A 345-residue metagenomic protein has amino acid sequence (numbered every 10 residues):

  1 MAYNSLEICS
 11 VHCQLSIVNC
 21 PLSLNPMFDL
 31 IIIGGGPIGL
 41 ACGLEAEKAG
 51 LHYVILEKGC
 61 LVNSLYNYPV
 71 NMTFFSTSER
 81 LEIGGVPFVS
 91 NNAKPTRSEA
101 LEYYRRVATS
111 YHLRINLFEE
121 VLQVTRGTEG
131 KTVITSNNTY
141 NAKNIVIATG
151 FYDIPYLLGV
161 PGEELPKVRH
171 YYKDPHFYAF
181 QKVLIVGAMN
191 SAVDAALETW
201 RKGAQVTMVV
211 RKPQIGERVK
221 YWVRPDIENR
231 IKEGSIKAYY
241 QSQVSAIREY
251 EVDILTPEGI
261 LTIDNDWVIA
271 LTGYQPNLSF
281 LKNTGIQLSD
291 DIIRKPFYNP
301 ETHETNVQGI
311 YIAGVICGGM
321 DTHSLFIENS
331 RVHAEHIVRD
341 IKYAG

Functional and structural regions predicted by a protein language model:
M1-P26, T128: Short, basic, low-complexity termini and linkers enriched in Ser/Thr/Gly/Pro that act as targeting/leader peptides
C9, L24-D29, D153-I154, G159-Y171: Extreme N-terminal leader/targeting segments of oxidoreductases
M27-F28, I32-K58, Y171-I215, E301-G345: Rossmann-like dinucleotide/flavin-binding elements
F28-L30, G35-L113, V193, L197-Y221 (+1 more regions): Beta1-alpha1 glycine-rich phosphate/pyrophosphate-binding loop at the start of Rossmann-like nucleotide-binding domains
V70-M72, D291-I312: FAD-binding beta-loop-beta segment adjacent to the flavin cofactor pocket
H112-G127, V133-I134, T139-N141, R201-I293: A Rossmann-like FAD-binding core segment of flavoenzymes
I145, D266-I269, I310-Y311: AMP-binding/adenylate-forming core of the ANL superfamily
I147-E163, Q275-I286: Flavin (primarily FAD) binding-site architecture
